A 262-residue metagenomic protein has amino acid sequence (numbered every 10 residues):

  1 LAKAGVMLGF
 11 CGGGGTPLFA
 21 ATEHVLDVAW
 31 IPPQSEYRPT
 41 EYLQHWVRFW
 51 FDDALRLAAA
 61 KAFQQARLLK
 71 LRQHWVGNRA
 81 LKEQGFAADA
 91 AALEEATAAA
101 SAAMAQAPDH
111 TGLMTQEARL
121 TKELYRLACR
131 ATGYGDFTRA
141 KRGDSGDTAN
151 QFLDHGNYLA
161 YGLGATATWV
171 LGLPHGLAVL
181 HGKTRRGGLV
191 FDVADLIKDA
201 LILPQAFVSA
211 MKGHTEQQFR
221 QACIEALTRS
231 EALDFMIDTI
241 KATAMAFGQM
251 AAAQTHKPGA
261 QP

Functional and structural regions predicted by a protein language model:
K3, L18-P262: Active-site helix-to-loop segments that bind/position phosphate- or nucleotide-bearing substrates and donors across
V6-G12, T16-L18: Short hydrophobic alpha-helical runs that function as membrane-insertion/retention elements
